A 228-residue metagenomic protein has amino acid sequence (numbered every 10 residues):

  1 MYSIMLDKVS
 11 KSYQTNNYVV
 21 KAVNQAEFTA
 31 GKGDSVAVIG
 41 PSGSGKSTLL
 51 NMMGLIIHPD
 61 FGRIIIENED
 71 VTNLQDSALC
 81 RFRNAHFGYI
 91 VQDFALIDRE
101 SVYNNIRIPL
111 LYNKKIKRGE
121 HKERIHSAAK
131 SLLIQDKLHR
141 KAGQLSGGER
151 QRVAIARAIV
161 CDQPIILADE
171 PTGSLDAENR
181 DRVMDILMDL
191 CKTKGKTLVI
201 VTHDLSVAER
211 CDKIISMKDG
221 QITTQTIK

Functional and structural regions predicted by a protein language model:
M1-Y2, I227-K228: Short, Lys/Arg-enriched, disordered terminal segments
S3-I4, V9-R210, I214-M217: ABC family nucleotide-binding domain
I214-I227: H-loop (His-switch) and adjacent beta-strand-loop-beta switch element of ABC-type ATPase nucleotide-binding domains
